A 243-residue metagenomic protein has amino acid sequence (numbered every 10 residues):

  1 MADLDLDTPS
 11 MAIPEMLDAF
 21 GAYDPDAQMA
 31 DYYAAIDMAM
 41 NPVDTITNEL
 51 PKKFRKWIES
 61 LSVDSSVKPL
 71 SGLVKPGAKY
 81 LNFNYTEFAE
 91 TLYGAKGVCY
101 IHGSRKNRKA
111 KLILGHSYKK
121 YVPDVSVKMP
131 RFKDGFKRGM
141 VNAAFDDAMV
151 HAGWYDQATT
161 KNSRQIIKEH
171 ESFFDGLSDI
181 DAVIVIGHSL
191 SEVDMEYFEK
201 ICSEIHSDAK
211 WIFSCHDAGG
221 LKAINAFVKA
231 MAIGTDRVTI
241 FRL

Functional and structural regions predicted by a protein language model:
M1-M149: Extended, H/D-rich, highly charged conserved domains that either
S60-P69, T159-D175: A Trp-anchored, charged/polar loop motif used as the substrate-binding/catalytic surface of acyl/ester-handling
V127-K161, A230-L243: A broadly tuned preference for mixed-charge, low-complexity surface segments
F145-I166, G176-S191: Acidic/glycine-enriched edge-of-secondary-structure segments
E169-L243: SIR2/sirtuin-family catalytic core signature
